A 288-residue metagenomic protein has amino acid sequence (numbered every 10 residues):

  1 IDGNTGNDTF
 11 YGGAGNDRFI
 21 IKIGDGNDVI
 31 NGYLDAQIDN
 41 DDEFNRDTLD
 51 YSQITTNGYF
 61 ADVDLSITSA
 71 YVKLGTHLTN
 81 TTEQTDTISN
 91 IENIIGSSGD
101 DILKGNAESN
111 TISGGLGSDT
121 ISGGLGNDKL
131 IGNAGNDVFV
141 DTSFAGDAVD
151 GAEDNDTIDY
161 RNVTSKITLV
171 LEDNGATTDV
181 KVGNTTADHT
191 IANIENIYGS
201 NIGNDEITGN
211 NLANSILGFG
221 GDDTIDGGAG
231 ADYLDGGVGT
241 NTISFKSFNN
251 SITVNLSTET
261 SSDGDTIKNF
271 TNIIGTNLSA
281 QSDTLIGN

Functional and structural regions predicted by a protein language model:
I1-S69, K73, E83-T85, D100-H189 (+2 more regions): Acidic, glycine-rich calcium-binding repeat modules characteristic of RTX/beta-roll and related beta-solenoid repeat
F19, L49, I94, I197 (+1 more regions): Receiver (REC) domain switch-region micro-motif
T76-T79: Short, conserved non-catalytic motifs in the polymerase core
N90, I94-G99, R161, I197-G203: Extracellular, surface-exposed repeat architectures
